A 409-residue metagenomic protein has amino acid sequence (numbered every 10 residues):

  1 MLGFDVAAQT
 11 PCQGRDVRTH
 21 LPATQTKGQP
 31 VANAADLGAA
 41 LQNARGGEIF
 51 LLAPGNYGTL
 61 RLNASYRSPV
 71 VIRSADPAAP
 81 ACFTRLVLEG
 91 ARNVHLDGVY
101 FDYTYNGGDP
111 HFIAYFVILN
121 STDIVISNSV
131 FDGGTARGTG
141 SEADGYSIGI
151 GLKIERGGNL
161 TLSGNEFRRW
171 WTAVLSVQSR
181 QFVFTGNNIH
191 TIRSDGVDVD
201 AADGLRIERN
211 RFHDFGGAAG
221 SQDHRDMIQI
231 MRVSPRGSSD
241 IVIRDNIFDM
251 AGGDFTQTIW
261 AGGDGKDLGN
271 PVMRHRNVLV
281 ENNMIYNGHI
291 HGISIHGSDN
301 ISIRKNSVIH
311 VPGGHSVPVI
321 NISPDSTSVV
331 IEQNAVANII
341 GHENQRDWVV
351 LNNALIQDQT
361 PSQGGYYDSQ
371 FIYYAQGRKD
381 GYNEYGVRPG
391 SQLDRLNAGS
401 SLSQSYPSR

Functional and structural regions predicted by a protein language model:
G3-A39, P54-N56, A75-D76: Right-handed parallel beta-helix/beta-solenoid
A7-K27, E48, Y146, S323-R409: Acidic, glycine- and Ser/Thr-rich low-complexity intrinsically disordered tracts in extracellular/secreted proteins
T10, R45-G98, D123-V125: Beta-solenoid repeat scaffold
P22-T26, L41-G46, A64-Y66, L88-G90 (+4 more regions): Flexible, charged surface loops at secondary-structure boundaries
G58-L60, G297, D325: Acidic-and-aromatic substrate-binding clefts and catalytic sites of carbohydrate-active enzymes
P69, R73-A75, R92-Y103, T122-T135 (+9 more regions): Right-handed parallel beta-helix
A81-L86, G107-I118, T139-E155, R168-S176 (+5 more regions): Extracellular beta-strand/beta-solenoid scaffold signature
I293-D299: Extracellular polysaccharide-recognition and catalytic grooves
